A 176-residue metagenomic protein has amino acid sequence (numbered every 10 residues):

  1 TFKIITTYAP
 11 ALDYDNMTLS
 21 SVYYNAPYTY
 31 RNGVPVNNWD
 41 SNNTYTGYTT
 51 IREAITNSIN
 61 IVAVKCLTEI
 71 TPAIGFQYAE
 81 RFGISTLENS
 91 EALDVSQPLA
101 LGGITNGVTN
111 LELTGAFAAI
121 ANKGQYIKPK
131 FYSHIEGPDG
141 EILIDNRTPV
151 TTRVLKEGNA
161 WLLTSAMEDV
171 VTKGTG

Functional and structural regions predicted by a protein language model:
T1, N106-G176: A penicillin-recognizing enzyme superfamily signal
T1-Y23, A54, G115-I120, L163: Active-site SXXK
I4-I5, I61, P98: Conserved glycosyltransferase catalytic-site signature
Y14-T18, P27, I70, I74 (+3 more regions): A generic secondary-structure signal for well-formed alpha-helical elements
N16-G75, P138-D169: Conserved catalytic neighborhood of penicillin-recognizing serine enzymes
S20-S21, L87-P98, I127-Y132, T175-G176: Surface-exposed patches in mature extracellular/periplasmic domains of secreted proteins
V34-W39, T71-G115: Mid-domain, small-residue-enriched loop/turn segments at the edges of structured enzyme/sensor domains
